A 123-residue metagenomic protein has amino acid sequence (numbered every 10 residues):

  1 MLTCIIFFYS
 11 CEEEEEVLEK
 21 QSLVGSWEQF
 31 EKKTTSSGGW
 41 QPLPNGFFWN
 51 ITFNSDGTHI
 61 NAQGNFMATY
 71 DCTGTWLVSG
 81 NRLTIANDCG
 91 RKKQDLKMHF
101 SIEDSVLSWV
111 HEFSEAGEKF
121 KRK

Functional and structural regions predicted by a protein language model:
F7-S10: C-terminal motif of bacterial Sec signal peptides marking the signal peptidase cleavage site
E12-K123: Lipid interaction determinants
